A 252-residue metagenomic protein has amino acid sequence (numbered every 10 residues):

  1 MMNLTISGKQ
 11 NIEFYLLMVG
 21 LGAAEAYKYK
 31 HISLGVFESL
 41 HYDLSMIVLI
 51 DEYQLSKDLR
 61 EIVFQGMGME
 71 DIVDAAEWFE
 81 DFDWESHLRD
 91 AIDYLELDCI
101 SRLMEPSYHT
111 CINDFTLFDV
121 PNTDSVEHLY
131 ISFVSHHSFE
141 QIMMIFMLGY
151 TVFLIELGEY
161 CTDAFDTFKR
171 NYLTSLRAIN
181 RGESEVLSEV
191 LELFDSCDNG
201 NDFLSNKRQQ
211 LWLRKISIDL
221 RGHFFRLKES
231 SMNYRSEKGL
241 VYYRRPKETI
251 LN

Functional and structural regions predicted by a protein language model:
M1-N252: Acidic, Ser/Pro/Thr-rich low-complexity regulatory regions and the short amphipathic helical interaction modules they
